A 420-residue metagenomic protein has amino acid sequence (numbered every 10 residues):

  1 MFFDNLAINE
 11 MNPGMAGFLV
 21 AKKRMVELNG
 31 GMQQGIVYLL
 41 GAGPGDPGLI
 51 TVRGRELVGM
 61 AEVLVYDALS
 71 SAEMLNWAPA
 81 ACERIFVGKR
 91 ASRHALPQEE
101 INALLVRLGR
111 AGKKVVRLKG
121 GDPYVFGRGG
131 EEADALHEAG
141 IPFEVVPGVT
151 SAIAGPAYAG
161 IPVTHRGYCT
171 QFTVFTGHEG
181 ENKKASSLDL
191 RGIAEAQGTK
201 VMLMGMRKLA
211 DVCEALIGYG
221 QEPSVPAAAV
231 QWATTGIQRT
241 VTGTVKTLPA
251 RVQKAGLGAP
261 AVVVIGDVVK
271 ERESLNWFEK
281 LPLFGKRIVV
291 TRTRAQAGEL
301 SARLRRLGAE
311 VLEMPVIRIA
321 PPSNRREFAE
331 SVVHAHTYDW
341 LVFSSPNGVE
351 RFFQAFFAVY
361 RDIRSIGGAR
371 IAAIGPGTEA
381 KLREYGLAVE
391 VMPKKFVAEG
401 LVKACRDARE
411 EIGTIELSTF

Functional and structural regions predicted by a protein language model:
F2, V26-P47, V52-V149, A154 (+6 more regions): Class I S-adenosyl-L-methionine
F2-F3, V26-L28, Q34-V37, R110-V115 (+3 more regions): A contiguous loop/helix-start segment that scaffolds small-molecule binding in enzyme catalytic cores
A7-V20: Positively charged N-terminal leader segments that act as targeting/secretion signals
G45, P97-I101, T235-F420: Signature of uroporphyrinogen-III synthase
G59, W77-P79, I193, I217-S224 (+1 more regions): Short, conserved loop/helix-junction motifs that constitute active-site signature segments in enzyme catalytic cores
M60-L69, P226-Q231, I371-G375: Short internal beta-strands
A72-E73, A91-H94, T150-A154, Q171-V174 (+6 more regions): Short gly/pro/ser/thr-enriched loop/turn and capping motifs at secondary-structure boundaries
D122-A196, V241-T242, V391-V397: Class I SAM-dependent methyltransferase SAM-binding "motif I" and its flanking Rossmann-like core
